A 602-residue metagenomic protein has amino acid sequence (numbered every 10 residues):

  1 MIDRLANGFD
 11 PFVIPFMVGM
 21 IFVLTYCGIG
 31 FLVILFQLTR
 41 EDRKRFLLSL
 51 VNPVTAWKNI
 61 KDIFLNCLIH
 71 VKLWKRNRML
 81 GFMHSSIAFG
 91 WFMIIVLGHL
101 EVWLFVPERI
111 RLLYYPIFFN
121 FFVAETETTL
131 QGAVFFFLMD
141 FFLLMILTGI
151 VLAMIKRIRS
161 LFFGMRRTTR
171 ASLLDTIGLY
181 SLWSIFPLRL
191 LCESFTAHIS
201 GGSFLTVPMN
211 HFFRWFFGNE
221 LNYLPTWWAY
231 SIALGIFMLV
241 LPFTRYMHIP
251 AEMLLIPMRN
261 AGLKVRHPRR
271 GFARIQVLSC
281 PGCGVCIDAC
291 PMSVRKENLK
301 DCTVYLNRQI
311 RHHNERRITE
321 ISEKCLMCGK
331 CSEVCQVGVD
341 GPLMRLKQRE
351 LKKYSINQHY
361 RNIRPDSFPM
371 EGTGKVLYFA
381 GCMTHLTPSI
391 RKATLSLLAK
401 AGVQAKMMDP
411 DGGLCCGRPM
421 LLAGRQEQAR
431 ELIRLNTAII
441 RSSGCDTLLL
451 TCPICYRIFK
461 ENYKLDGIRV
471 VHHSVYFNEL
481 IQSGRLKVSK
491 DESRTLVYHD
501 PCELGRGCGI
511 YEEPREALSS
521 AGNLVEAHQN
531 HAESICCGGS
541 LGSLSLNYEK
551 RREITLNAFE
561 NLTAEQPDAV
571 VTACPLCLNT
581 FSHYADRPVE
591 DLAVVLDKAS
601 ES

Functional and structural regions predicted by a protein language model:
M1-G271, I287: Membrane-embedded alpha-helical bundles of multi-pass integral membrane proteins
L50-V54, F141, R170-I177, S181 (+9 more regions): Hydrophobic alpha-helical scaffolding
A88, Q131, R295, D340 (+2 more regions): An acidic- and aromatic-residue-enriched active-site/binding cleft used to recognize and process polar
M93, H198, L239, L254 (+5 more regions): Hydrophobic alpha-helical membrane-insertion segments
S184-P187, F212-F217, R266-P268, R274-V277 (+2 more regions): Iron-sulfur cluster-binding electron-transfer modules in prokaryotic oxidoreductases
N219-L221, A273-I275, R308-T319, I481: Active-site-adjacent structural elements in folded domains
M258-A261, S293-E323, G338-N362, E590-D597: Non-heme iron-sulfur electron-transfer modules
A273-V294, R317-V339, E503, S534: Cysteine-centered iron-sulfur cluster-binding motifs in ferredoxin-type domains/subunits of redox enzymes
